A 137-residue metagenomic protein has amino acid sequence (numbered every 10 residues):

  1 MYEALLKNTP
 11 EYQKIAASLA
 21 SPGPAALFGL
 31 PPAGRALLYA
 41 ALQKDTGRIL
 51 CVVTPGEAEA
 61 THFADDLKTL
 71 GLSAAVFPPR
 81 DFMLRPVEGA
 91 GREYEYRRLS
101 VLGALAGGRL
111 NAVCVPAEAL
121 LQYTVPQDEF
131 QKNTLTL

Functional and structural regions predicted by a protein language model:
M1-L137: ASCE RecA-like P-loop NTPase motor cores that couple ATP hydrolysis to mechanical translocation on nucleic acids
